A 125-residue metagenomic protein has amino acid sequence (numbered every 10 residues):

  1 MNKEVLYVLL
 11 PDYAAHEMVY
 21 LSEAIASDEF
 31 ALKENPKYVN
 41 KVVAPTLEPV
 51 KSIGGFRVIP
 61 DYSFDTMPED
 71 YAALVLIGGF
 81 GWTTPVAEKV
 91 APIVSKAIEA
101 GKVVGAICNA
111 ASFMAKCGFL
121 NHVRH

Functional and structural regions predicted by a protein language model:
M1-A100, F113-H122: Extended, subdomain-level signal for the structured scaffold at the beginning of enzyme domains
I107-C108: Short, thiol/selenol-centered motifs that function as redox-active sites or metal-ligating centers
H125: A short beta-strand-loop micro-motif that forms or neighbors metal/cofactor- and ligand-binding patches at active-site
